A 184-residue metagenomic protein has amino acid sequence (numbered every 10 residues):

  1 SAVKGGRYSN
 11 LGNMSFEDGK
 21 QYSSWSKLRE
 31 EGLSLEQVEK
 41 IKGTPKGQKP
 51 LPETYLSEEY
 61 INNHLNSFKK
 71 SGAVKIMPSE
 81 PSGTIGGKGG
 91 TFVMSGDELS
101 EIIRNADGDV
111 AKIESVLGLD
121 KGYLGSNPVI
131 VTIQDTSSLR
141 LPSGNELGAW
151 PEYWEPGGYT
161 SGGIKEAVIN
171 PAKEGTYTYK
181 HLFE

Functional and structural regions predicted by a protein language model:
S1-R7: Membrane-active amphipathic alpha-helices enriched in small hydrophobic residues
Y8-E184: Catalytic toxin/effector domains delivered as secreted proteins or via bacterial secretion systems
